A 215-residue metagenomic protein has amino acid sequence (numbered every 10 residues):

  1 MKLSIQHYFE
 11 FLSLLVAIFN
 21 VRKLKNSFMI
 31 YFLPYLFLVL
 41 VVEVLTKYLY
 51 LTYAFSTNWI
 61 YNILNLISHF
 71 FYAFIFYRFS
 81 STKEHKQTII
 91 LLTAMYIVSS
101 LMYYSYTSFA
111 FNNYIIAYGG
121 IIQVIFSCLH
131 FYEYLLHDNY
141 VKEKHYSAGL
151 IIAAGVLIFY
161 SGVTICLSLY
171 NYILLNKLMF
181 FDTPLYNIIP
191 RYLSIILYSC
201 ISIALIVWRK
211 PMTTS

Functional and structural regions predicted by a protein language model:
M1-L36, L40-S215: Terminal, non-globular segments
